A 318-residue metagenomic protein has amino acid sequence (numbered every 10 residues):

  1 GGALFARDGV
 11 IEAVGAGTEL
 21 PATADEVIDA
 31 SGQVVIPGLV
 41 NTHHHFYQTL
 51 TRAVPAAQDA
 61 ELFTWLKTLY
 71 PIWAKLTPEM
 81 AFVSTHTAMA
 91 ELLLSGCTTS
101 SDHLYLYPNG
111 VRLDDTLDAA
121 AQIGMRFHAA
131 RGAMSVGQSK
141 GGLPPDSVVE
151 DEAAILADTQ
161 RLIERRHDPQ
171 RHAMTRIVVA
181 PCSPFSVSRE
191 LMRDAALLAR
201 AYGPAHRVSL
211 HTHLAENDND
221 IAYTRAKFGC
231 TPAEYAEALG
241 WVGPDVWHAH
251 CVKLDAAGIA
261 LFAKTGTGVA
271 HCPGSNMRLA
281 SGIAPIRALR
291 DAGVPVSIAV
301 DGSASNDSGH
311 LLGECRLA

Functional and structural regions predicted by a protein language model:
G1-P37: Histidine-rich, glycine-flanked metal-binding segment
L4, G9, G32, H43 (+9 more regions): Divalent metal-coordination and catalytic microenvironments
G38-T49, S209-D218: Histidine-centered catalytic micro-motifs
R52-H103, Y107-R126, I155-H172: Alpha-helical scaffold segments that flank or form the walls of functional sites
T98-T99, V208, P295: Short acidic/polar active-site loop segments enriched in Thr and Asp
V111-C251: Metal-coordinating catalytic core of metallo-dependent amide/deamination hydrolases
P232, A238-D245, R287-A318: His/Asp/Glu-enriched, well-ordered alpha-helical/loop segment that forms or immediately abuts the divalent-metal
L254, G258-T267, C272-R278: Long hydrophobic segments that form regular secondary structure
